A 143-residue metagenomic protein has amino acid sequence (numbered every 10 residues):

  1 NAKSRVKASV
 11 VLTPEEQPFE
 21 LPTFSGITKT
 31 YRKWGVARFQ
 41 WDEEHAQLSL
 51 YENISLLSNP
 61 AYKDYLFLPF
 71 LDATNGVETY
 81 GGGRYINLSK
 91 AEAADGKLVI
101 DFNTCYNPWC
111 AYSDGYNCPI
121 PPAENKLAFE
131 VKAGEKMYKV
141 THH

Functional and structural regions predicted by a protein language model:
N1-G26, K33, H142: Conserved "landmark" site that anchors the functional core of diverse proteins
S4, K33-G35, D64, G96 (+1 more regions): Residues at beta-strand starts and edge strands
S9-T13, Q40-D42, S49-Y51, L71 (+4 more regions): A structural detector for beta-sheet-dominated domains
P18-G81: Mid-length scaffold segments of soluble, non-membrane domains
E44-L48, R84, L98, L127-F129: Short beta-strand segments
I54-K63, L88-K97, K139: Short, surface-exposed linear segments at secondary-structure transitions and domain or protein termini
F67-Y106: Acidic, glycine-rich flexible loop segments
K97-V99, C105-H143: Extended, aromatic/histidine-rich regions of cofactor-dependent oxidoreductases associated with respiratory
